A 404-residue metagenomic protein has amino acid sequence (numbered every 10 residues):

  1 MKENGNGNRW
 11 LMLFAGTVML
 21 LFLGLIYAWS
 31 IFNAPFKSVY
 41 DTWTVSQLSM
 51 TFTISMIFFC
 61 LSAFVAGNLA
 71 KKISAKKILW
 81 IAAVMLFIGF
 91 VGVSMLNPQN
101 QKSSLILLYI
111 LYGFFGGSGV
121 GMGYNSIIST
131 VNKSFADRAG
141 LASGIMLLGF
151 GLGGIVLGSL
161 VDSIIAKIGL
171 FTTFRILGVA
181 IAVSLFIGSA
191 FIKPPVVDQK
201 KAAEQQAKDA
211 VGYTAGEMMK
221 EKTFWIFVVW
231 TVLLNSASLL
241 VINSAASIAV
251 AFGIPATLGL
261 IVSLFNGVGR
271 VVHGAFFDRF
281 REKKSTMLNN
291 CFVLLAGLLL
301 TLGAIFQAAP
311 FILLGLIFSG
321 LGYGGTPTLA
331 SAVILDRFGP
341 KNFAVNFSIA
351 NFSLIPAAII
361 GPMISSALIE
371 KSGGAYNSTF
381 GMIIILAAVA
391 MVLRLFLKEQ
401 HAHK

Functional and structural regions predicted by a protein language model:
W29-A34, G216-H273: Extracytoplasmic gate region of multi-pass secondary transporters
S62-A75, R270-E282, I369: Helix-to-loop junctions at the C-terminal end of transmembrane segments in multipass secondary transporters
V84-Q101, V293-I305: C-terminal ends and interior cores of transmembrane alpha-helices in multi-pass membrane transporters/permeases
S104-G121, F311-G324: Hydrophobic core of transmembrane alpha-helices in multi-pass small-molecule transporters, especially MFS/SLC-type
Y112-L148: Cytoplasmic helix-loop-helix junction between adjacent transmembrane helices in 12-TM secondary transporters
F150-V196: Helix-loop-helix hairpin linking two adjacent transmembrane segments in secondary transporters
G154, R337-S372: A late C-terminal transmembrane helix in Major Facilitator Superfamily
V262-F265, V271-V272, F277-V333: C-terminal transmembrane helical hairpin of 12-TM major facilitator-type secondary transporters
